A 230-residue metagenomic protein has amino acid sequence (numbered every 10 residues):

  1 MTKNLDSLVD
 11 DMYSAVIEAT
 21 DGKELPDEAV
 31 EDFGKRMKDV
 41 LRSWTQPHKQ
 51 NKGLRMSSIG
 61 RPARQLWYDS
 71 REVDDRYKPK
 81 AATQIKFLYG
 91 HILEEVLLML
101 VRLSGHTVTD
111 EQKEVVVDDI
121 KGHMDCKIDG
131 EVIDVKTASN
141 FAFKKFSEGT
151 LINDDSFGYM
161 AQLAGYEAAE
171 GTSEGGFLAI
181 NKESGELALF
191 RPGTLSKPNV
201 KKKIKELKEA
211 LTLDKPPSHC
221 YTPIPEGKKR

Functional and structural regions predicted by a protein language model:
M1-V132, S139-T150, F157: Metal-dependent nuclease catalytic cores that hydrolyze phosphodiester bonds in DNA/RNA, characterized by
T20, N153, G165, A169-R230: Metal-dependent nuclease catalytic regions and adjoining charged, substrate-binding loops involved in nucleic-acid end
V96, A161-G165: Short Gly/charged-rich anion-binding patches and loops
K127, V132-V135, E174-A179: A structural signal for short, well-ordered beta-strand segments and their strand-loop junctions that often border
V132-S139, I204-K208: Short, basic, helix/turn surface patches
D154-Q162: Active-site glycine-rich loop that binds ribose-phosphate moieties when present
